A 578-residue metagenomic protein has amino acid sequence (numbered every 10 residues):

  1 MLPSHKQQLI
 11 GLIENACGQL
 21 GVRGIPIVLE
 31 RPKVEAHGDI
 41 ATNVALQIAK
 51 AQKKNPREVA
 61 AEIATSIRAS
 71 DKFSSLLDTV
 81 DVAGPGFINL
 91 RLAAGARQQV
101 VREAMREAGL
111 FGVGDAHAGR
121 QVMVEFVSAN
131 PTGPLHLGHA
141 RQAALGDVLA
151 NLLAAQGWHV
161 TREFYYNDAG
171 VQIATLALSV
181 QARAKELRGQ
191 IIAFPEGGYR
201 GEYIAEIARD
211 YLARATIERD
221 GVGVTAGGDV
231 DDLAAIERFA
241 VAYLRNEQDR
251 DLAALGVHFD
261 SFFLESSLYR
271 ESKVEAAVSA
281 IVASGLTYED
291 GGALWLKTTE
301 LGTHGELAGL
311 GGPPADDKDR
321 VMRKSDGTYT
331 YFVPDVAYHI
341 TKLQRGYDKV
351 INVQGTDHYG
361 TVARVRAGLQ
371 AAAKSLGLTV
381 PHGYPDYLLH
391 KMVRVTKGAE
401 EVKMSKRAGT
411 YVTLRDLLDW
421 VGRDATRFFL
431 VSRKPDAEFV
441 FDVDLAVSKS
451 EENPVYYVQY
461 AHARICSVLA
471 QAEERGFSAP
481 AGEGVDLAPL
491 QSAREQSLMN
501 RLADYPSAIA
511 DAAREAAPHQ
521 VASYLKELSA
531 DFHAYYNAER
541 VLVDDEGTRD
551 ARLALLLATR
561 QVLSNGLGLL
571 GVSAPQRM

Functional and structural regions predicted by a protein language model:
M1-Q98, M105-M578: Non-catalytic interaction-recognition regions
